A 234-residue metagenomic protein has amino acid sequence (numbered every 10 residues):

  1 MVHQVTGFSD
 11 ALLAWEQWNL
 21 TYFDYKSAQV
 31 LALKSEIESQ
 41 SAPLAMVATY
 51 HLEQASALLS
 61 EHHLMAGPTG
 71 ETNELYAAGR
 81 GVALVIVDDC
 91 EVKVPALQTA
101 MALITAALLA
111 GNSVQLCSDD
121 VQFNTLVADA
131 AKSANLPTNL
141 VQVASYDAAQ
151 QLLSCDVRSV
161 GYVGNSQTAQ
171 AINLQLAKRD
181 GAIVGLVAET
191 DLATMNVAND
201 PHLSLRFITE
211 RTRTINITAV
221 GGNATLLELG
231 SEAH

Functional and structural regions predicted by a protein language model:
M1-L44, R211-A219, L226-G230: N-terminal alpha-helical segment of soluble enzymes
A42-T69: Long, contiguous secondary-structure blocks with strong helical propensity
S60-N135: Conserved small-residue-rich beta-alpha loop and adjacent elements that most often cradle the phosphate/pyrophosphate
L109-S113, A134-L140, Q175-E189: Structural alpha-beta junctions
T138-A149: Short acidic-hydrophobic, aromatic-tinged amphipathic segments that line or gate anion-handling sites
D156-G164: Periplasmic-binding protein-like
T168-H202, E232-A233: A short, gly/pro- and small-residue-rich
L192-H234: Active-site capping/gating segments
